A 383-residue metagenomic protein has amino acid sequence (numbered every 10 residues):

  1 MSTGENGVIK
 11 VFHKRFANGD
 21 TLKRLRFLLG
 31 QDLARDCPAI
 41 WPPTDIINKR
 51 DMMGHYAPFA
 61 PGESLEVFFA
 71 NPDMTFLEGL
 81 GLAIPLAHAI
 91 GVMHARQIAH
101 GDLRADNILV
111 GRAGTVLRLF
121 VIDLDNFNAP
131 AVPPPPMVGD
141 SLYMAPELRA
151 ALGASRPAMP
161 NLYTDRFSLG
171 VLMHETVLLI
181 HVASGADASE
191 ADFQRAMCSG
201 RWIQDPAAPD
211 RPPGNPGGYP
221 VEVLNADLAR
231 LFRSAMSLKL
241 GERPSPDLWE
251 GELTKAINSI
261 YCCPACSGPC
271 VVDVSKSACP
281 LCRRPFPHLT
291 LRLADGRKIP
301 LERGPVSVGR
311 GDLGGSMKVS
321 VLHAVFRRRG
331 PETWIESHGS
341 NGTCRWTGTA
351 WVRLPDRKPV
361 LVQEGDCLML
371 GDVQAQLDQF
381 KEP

Functional and structural regions predicted by a protein language model:
M1-D45, F69: ATP-binding glycine-rich loop module of kinase domains
P38-L82: Conserved structural core of kinase catalytic domains
E78-V92: Conserved alphaE helix
I90, H94-A113: Catalytic-loop of the protein kinase fold
D106-A150: Activation segment/activation loop of eukaryotic-type protein kinase catalytic domains
D165: Conserved catalytic-loop aspartate of Hanks-type protein kinases
M173-N225: Conserved C-lobe activation region of Hanks-type protein kinase-like domains
K298-V373: Forkhead-associated
